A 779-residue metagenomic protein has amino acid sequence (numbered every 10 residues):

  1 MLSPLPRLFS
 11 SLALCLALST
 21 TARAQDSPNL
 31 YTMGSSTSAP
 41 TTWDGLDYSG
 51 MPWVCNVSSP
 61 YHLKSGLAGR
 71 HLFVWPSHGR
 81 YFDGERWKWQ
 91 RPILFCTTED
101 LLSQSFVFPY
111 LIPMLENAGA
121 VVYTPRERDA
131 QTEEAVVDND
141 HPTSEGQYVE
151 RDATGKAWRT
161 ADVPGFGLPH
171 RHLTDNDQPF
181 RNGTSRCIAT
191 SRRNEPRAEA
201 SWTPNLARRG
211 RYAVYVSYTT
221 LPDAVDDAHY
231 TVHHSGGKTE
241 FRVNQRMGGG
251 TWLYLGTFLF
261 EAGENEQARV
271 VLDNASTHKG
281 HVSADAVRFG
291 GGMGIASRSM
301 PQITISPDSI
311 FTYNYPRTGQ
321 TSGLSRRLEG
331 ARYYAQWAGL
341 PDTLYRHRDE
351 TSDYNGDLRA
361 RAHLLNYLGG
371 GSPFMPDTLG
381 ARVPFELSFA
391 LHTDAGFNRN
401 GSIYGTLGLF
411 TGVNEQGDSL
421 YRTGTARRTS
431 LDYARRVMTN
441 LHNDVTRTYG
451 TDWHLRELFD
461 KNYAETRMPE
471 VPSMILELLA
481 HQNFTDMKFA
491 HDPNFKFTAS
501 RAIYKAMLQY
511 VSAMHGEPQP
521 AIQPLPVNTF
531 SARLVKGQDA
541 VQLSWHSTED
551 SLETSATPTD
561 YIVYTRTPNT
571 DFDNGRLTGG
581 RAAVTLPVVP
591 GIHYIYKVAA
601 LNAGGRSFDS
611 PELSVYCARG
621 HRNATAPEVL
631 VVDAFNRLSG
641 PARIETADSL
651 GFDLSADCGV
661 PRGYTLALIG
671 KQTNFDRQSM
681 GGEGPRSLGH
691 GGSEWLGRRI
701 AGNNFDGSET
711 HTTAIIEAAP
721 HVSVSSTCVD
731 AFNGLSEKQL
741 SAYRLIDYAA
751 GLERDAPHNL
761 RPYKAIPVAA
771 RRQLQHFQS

Functional and structural regions predicted by a protein language model:
P113, A118, R126, E612-R744: Aromatic-Pro/Gly-enriched surface loop or interdomain linker that acts as a lid/target-recognition segment
P179, E266-R269, A286-G294, S372 (+3 more regions): Active-site-adjacent mobile loop/cap segments within catalytic or ligand-binding domains
A198-P222: A short beta-strand element within beta-rich, extracytoplasmic domains of secreted/secretory-pathway proteins
S235-E264: Extracellular carbohydrate recognition and processing domains and analogous Trp-centered ligand-binding platforms
V270-H281: Short beta-strand-plus-loop segments that form exposed binding edges in beta-rich domains
T304-R317, S325-R427, F459-Q482: Active-site microenvironments of hydrolase-like enzyme catalytic domains
Y510-S555, G605-A626: Pro/Thr/Ser/Gly-rich low-complexity, intrinsically disordered linker/stalk tracts
T585-R606: Beta-strand-rich modules
